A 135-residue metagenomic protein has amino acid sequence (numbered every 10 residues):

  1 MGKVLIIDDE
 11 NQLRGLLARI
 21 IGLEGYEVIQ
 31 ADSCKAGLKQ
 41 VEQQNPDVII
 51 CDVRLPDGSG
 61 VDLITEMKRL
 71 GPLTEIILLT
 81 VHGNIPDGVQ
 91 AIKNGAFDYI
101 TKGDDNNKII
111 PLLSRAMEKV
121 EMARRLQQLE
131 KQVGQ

Functional and structural regions predicted by a protein language model:
D8, D52, T80: Active-site residues of response regulator receiver
N11-I29: Two-component/phosphorelay signaling modules centered on CheY-like receiver
R14, P56, T80, N84: The feature encodes the CheY-like receiver
Q30-K39, G60: Helix N-cap/capping motif at the beta->alpha junctions
K39, R54, V61-P72, Q90: Short amphipathic alpha-helix used as the core "switch/output" element in two-component signaling
Q44-I50, L55: Active-site beta3 strand of CheY-like receiver
K108-Q135: Flexible nucleotide-interacting loop at or near the entrance of a catalytic core
